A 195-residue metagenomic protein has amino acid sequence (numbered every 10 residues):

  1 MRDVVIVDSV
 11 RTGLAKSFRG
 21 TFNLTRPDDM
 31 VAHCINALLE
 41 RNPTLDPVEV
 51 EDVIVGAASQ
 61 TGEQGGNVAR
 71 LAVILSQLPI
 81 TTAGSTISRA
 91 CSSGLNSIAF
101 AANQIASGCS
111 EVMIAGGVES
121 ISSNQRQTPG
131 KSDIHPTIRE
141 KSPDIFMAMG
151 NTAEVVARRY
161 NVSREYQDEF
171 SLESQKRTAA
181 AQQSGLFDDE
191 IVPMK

Functional and structural regions predicted by a protein language model:
M1-T82, V118-K195: Conserved "HGTGT" condensation-loop signature of ketosynthase/thiolase-family condensing enzymes that catalyze
D52-I54, T86, M113: Short, conserved beta-strand segments within well-ordered enzyme catalytic domains that often line or immediately flank
Q60-N67, L71-I74, S85-C109: Claisen-condensing/thiolase-fold acyl-transfer catalytic domains that form or cleave C-C bonds in fatty acid
N96-P129: Hydrophobic alpha-helical hairpins/lids featuring a short glycine-rich hinge
